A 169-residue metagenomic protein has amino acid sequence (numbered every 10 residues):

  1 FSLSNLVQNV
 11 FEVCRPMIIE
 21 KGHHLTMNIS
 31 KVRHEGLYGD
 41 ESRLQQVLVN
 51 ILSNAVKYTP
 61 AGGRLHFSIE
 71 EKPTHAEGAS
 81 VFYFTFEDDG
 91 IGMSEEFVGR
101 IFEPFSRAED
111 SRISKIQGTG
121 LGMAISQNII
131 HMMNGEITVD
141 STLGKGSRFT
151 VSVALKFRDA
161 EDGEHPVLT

Functional and structural regions predicted by a protein language model:
F1-E12, H24, Q45: A conserved beta-strand-to-alpha-helix junction within the catalytic ATP-binding
P16, I91-G92: Glycine-rich G1-box
G36-G39: Conserved micro-motifs of the catalytic ATP-binding
A55-V56: Short helix-loop "hinge" at the ATP-lid/N-box region of the Bergerat-fold HATPase_c
M93-R107: Short conserved segment of the HATPase_c
Q117, G122, S126: Short alpha-helical Gxxx[C/S/T] motif in the catalytic ATP-binding
